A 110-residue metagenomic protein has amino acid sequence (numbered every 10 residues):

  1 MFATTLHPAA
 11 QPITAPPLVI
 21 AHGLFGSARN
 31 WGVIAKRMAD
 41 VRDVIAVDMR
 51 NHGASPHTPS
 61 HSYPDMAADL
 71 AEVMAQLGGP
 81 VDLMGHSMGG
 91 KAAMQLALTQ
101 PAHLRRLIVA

Functional and structural regions predicted by a protein language model:
M1, P16, R42, L104-R105: A structural micro-motif
F2, H7, A35-A39, I45 (+1 more regions): Active-site loop/oxyanion-hole signature of alpha/beta-hydrolase fold enzymes
T14-A15, D40, G78-G79, A102: Active-site acidic short loop of glycosyltransferases
T14-G23: Short beta-strand element of the alpha/beta-hydrolase
H22-G23, N51, G85-G89: Conserved phosphate-binding and hydrolysis motifs of nucleotide-dependent enzymes
G23-V33: Serine-hydrolase catalytic-loop signature spanning alpha/beta hydrolases and amidase-signature enzymes
P80-A110: Conserved hydrolase catalytic core segment
